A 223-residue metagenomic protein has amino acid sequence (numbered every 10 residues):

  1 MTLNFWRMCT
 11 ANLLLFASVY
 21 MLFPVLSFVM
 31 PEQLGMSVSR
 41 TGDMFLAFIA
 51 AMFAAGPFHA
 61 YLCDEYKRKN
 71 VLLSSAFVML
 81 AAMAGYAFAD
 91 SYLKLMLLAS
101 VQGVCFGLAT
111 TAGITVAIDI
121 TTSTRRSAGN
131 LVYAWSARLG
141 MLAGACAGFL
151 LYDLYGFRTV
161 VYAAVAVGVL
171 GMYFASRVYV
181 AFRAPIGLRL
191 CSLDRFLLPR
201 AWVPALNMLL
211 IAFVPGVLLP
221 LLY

Functional and structural regions predicted by a protein language model:
M1, Y179-M208: Juxtamembrane intracellular "pre-TM" segments in multi-pass secondary transporters
T2-G42, V203, G216-Y223: Helix-loop boundary and gating motifs at the non-cytosolic
G35, K67, F88-L93: Helix-breaking motifs and short loop linkers at transmembrane-helix boundaries and internal kinks in secondary membrane
I49-P57, M141-L142: Residue-level signature of mid-helix packing/kink "hotspots" within the transmembrane helices of 12-pass Major
A54-A87: Conserved MFS/SLC helix-loop-helix module at the cytosolic interface between two early adjacent transmembrane helices
A82, L93-V101: Paired small-residue
S100-A137: Cytoplasmic helix-loop-helix junction between adjacent transmembrane helices in 12-TM secondary transporters
V165-A184: C-terminal membrane-cytosol helix-exit motif in multi-pass small-molecule transporters
